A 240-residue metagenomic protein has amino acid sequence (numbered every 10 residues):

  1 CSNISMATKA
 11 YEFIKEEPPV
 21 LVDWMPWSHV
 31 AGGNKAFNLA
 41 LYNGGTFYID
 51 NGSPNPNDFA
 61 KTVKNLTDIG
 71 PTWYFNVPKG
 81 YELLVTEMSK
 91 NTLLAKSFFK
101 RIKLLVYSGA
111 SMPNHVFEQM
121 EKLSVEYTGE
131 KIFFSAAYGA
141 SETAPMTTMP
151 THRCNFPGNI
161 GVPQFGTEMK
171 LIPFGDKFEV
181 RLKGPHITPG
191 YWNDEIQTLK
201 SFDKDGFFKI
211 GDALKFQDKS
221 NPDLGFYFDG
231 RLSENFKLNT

Functional and structural regions predicted by a protein language model:
C1, A140-T143, I210, L238: Ser/Thr-glycine-rich phosphate-binding loops at phosphate-binding pockets of nucleotides, nucleotide cofactors
C1-W24: Conserved adenylate-forming
S5-F13, K90, E126, Q197: Conserved helix-loop functional segments at active or binding sites
A7, E87-M88, D194, N239: Residue-level signal for well-ordered alpha-helical positions
E16-P19, A36-F37, N43, Y48-K177: Conserved adenylate-forming
W24-V30, F37, S53: Conserved AMP-binding
S28, P54-N55, Y81, M112 (+6 more regions): Short, glycine-/Ser/Thr-/acidic-enriched flexible segments
F178-L238: Conserved ATP-binding/catalytic segment of the ANL
